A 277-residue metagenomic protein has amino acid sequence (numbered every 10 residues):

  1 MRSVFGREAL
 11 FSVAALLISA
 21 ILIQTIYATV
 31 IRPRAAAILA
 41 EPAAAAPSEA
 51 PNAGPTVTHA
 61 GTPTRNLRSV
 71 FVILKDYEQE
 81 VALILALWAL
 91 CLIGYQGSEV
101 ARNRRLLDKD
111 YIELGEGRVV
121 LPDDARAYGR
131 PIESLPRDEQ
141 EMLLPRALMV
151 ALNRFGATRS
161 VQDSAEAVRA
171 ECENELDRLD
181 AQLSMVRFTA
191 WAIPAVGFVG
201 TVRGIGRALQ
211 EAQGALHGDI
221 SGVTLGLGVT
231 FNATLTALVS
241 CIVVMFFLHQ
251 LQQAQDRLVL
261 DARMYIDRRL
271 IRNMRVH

Functional and structural regions predicted by a protein language model:
M1-A9, V13, T25-C172, V276-H277: Large intracellular
R7-L17, Y77-V81, N174-R203: Transmembrane alpha-helical segments and their cytosolic interface motifs in multi-pass membrane proteins
A14, I18, V81-G94, V196-V199 (+1 more regions): Lipid-exposed faces of alpha-helical membrane segments in multi-pass integral membrane proteins
S19-A37, Y95-Q96, V196-L216: Juxtamembrane "helix exit" motif at the C-terminal ends of alpha-helical transmembrane segments in multi-pass membrane
T29, P33, I93-R104, A208-E211 (+4 more regions): Membrane-spanning helices that line or support transport/gating and their immediate boundary helices in channels
A60-P63, L209-G228: Membrane-interfacial helix-loop-helix connectors in multipass membrane proteins
A165, R169, G218-H277: Channel- or pocket-lining gating/hinge segments that regulate access to a cavity or pore
M185-L209, F231-F247: Bilayer-spanning, highly hydrophobic alpha-helical transmembrane segments
